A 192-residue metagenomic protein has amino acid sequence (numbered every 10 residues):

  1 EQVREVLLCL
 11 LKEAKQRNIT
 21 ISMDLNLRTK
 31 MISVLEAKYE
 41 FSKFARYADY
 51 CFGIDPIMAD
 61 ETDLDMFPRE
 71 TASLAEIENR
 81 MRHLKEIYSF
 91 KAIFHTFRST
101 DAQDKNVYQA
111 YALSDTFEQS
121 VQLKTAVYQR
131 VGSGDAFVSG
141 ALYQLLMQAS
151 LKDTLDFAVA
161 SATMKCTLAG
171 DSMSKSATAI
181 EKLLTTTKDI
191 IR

Functional and structural regions predicted by a protein language model:
E1-F117, S176-K182, I191-R192: Ribokinase/PfkB-type carbohydrate-kinase core domain
V121-T186: Conserved post-catalytic alpha-helical subdomain immediately downstream of the catalytic base and nucleotide-binding
